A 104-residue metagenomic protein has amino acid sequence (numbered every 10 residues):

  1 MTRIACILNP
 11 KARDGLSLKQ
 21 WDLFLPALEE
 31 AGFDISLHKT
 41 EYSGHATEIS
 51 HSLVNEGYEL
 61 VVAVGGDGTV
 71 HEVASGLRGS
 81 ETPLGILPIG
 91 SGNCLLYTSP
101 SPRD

Functional and structural regions predicted by a protein language model:
M1-V61: ATP/NTP phosphate-donor binding region
S17, E72-A74, L96: Short glycine-/acidic-enriched loop or helix-start segments at secondary-structure transitions that form or flank
A63-G68: N-terminal glycine-rich "phosphate-gripper" loop used for MgATP/nucleotide binding and carboxylate activation
T69-S80: Short Gly/Thr/Asp-enriched flexible loops that form oxyanion-binding sites at enzyme active sites
P83-G85: Proline-centered loop/turn at the N-terminus of a beta-strand
S91-L95: Short gly/pro/ser/thr-enriched loop/turn and capping motifs at secondary-structure boundaries
Y97-D104: Conserved small/polar residues in nucleotide/adenosyl-binding loops
